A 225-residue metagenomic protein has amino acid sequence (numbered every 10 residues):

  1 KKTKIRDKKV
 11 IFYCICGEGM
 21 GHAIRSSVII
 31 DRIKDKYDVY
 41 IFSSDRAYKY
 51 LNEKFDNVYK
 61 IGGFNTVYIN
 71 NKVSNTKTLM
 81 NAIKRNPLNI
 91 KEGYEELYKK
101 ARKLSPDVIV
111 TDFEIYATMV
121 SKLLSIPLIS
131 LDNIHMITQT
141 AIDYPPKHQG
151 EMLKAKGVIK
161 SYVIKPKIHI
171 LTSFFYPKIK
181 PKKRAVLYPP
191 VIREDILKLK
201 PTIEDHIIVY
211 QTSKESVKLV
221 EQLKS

Functional and structural regions predicted by a protein language model:
K8-V10, C16-G17, Y37-L88: Conserved nucleotide-sugar phosphate-binding/catalytic loop shared by glycosyltransferases and other
V10, D107-V108, I168, H206: Structural motif
C14-S27: A short, glycine/small-residue-rich beta-strand->loop->alpha-helix junction that serves as a flexible
I29-Y37, Y50-L51, Q222-K224: A short, Lys/Arg-enriched amphipathic alpha-helix followed by its capping loop at the start of a domain
S43-K49, D112-Y116, T172-P177, S213-E215 (+1 more regions): Short, polar loop motifs at secondary-structure junctions
N75-V108: Conserved nucleotide-sugar donor-binding subdomain of glycosyltransferases
K100-L153: Conserved nucleotide-sugar donor-interacting segment of glycosyltransferase catalytic cores, predominantly GT-B
T140-S216: A nucleotide-sugar donor-handling region in carbohydrate enzymes
